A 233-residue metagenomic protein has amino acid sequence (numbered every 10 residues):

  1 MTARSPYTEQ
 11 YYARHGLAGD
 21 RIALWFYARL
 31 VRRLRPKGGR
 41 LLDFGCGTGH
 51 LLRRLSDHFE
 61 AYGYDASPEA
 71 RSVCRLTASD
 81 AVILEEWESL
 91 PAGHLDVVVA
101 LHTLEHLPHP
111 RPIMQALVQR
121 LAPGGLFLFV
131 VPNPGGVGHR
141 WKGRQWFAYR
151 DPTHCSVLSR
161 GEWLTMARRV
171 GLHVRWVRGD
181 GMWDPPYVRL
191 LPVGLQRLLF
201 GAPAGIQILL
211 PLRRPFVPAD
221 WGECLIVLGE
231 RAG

Functional and structural regions predicted by a protein language model:
M1-G93, V97-L101, R111-M114, G179 (+1 more regions): Conserved N-terminal segment of class I S-adenosyl-L-methionine
E9-R21, W25, H50, A66 (+2 more regions): S-adenosyl-L-methionine-dependent methyltransferase catalytic module, highlighting the catalytic core
H102-H106: Short catalytic micro-motifs in class I SAM-dependent methyltransferases
